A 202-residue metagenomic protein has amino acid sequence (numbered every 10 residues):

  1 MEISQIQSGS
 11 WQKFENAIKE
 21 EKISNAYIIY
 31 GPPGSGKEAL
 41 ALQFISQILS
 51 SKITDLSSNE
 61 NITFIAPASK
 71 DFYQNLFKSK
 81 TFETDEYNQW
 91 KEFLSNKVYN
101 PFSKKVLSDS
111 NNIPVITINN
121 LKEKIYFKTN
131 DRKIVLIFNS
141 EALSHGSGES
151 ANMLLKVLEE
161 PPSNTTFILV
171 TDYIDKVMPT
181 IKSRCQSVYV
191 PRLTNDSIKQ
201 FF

Functional and structural regions predicted by a protein language model:
E2-E149: Clamp-loader machinery-focused feature within the broader ASCE/P-loop NTPase space
S50-S51, D172-D175: Short, polar loop motifs at secondary-structure junctions
D71, K176, D196: Flexible, glycine-rich phosphate/dinucleotide-binding loops and adjacent beta-alpha linkers at cofactor/substrate
Y126, A151-T166: Conserved catalytic/switch belt of AAA+ P-loop NTPases
I134-F138, L154, T165-T171: Structural recognition of the conserved hydrophobic beta-strand(s) that form the central parallel beta-sheet of P-loop
N139, Y173-I174, T194: A generic "binding-loop/recognition-motif" signal
G146-L158, I174-Q186: Short regulatory helix/loop adjacent to the ATP-binding pocket of P-loop NTPases
Q186-I198: Conserved AAA+ ATPase "SRH/arginine-finger" region at the nucleotide-binding site
